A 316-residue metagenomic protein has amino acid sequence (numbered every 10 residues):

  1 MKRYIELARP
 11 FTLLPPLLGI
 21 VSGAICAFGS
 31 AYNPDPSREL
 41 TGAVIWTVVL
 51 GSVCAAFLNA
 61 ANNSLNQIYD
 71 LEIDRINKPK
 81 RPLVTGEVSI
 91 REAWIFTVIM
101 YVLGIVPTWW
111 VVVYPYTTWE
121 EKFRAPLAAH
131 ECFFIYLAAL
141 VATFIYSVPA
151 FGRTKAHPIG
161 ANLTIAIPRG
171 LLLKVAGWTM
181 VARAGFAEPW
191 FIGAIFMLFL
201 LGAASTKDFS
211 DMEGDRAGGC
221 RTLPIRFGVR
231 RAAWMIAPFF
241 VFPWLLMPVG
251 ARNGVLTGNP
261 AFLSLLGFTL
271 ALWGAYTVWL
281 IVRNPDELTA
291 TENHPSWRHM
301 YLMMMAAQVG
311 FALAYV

Functional and structural regions predicted by a protein language model:
M1-V316: Multi-pass alpha-helical membrane architecture of UbiA-family and related isoprenoid/lipid prenyltransferases
